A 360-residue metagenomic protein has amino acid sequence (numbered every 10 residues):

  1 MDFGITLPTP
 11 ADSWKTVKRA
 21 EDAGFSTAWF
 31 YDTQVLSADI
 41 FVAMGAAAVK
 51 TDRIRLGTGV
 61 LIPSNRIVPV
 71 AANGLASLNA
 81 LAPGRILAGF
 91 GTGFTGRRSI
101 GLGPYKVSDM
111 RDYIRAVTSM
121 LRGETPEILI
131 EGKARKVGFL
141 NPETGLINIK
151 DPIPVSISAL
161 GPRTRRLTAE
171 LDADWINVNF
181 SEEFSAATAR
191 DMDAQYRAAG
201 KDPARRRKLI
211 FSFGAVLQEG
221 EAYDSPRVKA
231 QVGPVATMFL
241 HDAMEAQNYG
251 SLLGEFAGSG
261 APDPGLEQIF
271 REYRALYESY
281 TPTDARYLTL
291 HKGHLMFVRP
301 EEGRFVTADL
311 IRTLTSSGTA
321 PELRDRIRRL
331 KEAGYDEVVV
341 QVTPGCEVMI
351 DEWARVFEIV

Functional and structural regions predicted by a protein language model:
M1-A11, L61-P69, I149-L160, G214-Q218 (+1 more regions): Active-site mouth loops of central-metabolism enzymes
M1-T58, I153, T343: N-terminal beta1-alpha1-beta2 module of alpha/beta enzyme domains
F3-L7, A28-F30, L56-G59, I86-F90 (+4 more regions): Hydrophobic faces of well-ordered beta-strands that scaffold small-molecule active sites in alpha/beta enzyme cores
L7-D12, D32-D39, P63-P69, E182-A186 (+3 more regions): Acidic-and-aromatic substrate-binding clefts and catalytic sites of carbohydrate-active enzymes
T9-A20, G74, A159-L167, T319-R329: Short, acidic/polar
G24, A47, L78, V117 (+3 more regions): Conserved, mostly hydrophobic/aromatic
S64-S77, P104: Glycine-rich anion/phosphate-binding loops
G103-T144, R190-E332: An alpha-helical appendage that flanks or caps ligand/catalytic pockets
